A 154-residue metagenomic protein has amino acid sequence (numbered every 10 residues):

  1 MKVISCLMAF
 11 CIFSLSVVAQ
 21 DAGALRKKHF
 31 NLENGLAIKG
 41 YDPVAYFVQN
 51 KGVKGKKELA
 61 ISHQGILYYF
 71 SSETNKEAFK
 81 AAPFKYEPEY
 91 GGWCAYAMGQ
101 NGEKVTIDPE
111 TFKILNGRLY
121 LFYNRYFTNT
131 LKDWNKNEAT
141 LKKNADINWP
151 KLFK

Functional and structural regions predicted by a protein language model:
M1-A22: Bacterial Sec-dependent N-terminal signal peptides
Q20-A60, Q64, K85-K154: Intrinsically disordered, low-complexity terminal tails and linkers in eukaryotic proteins, enriched in charged/polar
Y69-S71, N75-P88: Mature extracytoplasmic domains of secretory-pathway proteins
